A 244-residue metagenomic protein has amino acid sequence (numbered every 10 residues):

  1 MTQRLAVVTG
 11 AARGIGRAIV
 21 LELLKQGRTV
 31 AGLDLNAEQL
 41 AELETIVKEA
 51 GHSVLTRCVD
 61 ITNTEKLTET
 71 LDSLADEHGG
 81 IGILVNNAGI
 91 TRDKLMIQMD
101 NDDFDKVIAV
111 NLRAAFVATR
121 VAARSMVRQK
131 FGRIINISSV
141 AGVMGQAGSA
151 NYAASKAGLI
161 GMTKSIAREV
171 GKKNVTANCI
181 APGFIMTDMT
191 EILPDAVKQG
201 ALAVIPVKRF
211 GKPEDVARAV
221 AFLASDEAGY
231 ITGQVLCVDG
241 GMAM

Functional and structural regions predicted by a protein language model:
T2-A31: Canonical Rossmann dinucleotide-binding motif of NAD(H)/NADP(H)-dependent dehydrogenases/reductases, specifically
A37-E38, C58-E69, N101, E214-D215: The beta1-alpha1 cofactor-binding region of Rossmann-like NAD(H)/NADP(H)-dependent oxidoreductases
L95-M96, D100-I108, T190, A201: Substrate-binding pocket helix/loop in short-chain dehydrogenase/reductase
F116, F131, R209-V238, A243: C-terminal substrate-recognition "lid" of short-chain dehydrogenase/reductases
T119, S155, T163: Active-site helix of classical SDR
R124, R168-K172, G229: Alpha-helical segment proximal to the catalytic Tyr-Lys
S139: Residue(s) in the substrate-gating loop at a strand-loop-helix junction that position the organic substrate next
